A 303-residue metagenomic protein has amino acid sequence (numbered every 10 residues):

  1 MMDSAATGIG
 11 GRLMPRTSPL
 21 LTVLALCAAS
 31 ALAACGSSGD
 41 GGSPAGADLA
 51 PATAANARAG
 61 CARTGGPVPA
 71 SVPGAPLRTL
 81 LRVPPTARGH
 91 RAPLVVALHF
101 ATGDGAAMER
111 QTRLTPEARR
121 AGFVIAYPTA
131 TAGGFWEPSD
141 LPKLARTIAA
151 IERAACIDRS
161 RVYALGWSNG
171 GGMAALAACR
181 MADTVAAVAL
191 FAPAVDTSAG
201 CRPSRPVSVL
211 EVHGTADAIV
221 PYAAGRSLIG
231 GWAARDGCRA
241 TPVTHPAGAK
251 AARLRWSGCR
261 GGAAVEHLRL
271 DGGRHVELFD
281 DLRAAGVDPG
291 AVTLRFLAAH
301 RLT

Functional and structural regions predicted by a protein language model:
G10-G39: Secretory targeting and sorting signals
P15, C35-L94, P138-S139, L165-A189 (+6 more regions): A domain-start/cap signature at the N-terminus of enzymes
G60-A62, P67, S71-Y163, G172-L176 (+3 more regions): Serine-hydrolase catalytic machinery in alpha/beta-hydrolase-like enzymes
M108-T115, T147, A192-R202, G248-W256: Alpha-helical scaffolding within the catalytic cores of extracellular/periplasmic polymer-degrading hydrolases
P203-V209, G225, G261-V265: Short, proline-enriched alpha-helix->beta-strand connector loops that line the catalytic pocket of alpha/beta-hydrolase
E211-H213, D217: Short beta-strand/loop motif that positions the catalytic acidic residue of the alpha/beta-hydrolase fold
I219-A224, L278: Conserved alpha/beta-hydrolase "acid-adjacent" motif
